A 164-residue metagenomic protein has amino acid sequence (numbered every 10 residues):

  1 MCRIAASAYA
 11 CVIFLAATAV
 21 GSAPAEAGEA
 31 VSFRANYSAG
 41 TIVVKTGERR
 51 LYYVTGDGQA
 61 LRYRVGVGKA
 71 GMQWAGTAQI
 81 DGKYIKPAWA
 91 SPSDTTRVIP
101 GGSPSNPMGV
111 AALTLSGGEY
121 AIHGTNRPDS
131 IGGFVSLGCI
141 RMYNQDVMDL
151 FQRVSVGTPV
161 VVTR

Functional and structural regions predicted by a protein language model:
M1-V12: Bacterial N-terminal signal peptides that target proteins for export
A5-S7, A17, E48: Extracytoplasmic entry segments of secretory-pathway proteins
L15-P24: C-terminal segment of classical bacterial N-terminal signal peptides
A27-T125, D149-Q152: Gly/Pro-biased beta-strand-loop elements
A30-S32, G138-N144: Short, structured beta-strand/loop micro-motifs enriched in basic residues and often containing a Trp
Q73-A75, L137, S155-G157: Short edge beta-strand segments in beta-sheet-rich domains
W89, D146-R164: N-terminal targeting pre-sequences for secretion and organelle import
D129-G138: Short, basic/aromatic beta-hairpin or loop at an interaction surface
